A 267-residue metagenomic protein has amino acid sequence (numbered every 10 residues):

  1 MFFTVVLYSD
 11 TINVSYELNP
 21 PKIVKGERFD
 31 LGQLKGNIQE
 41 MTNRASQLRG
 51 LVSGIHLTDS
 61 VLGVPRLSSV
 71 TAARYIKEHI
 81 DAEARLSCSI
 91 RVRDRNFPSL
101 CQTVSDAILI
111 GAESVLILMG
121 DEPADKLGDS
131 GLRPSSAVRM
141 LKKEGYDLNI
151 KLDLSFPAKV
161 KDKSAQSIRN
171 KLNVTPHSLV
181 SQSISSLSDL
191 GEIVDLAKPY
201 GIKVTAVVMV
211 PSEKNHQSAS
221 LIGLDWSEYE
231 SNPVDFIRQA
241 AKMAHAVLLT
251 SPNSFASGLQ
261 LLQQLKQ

Functional and structural regions predicted by a protein language model:
F2-L57: Conserved N-terminal beta1-alpha1 strand-loop-helix module at the mouth
I12, I237-K266: C-terminal extensions of enzymes
I12-P20, S53-L57, A84-I90, V115-I117 (+4 more regions): Hydrophobic faces of well-ordered beta-strands that scaffold small-molecule active sites in alpha/beta enzyme cores
S15-Q39, L86-P98, I150-S164, S218-S231: Active-site mouth loops of central-metabolism enzymes
K35-T42, G63-I80: Glycine-rich, positively charged N-terminal anion/phosphate-binding segment
V64-Y75, R95-Q102, D121-L141, I184-G201 (+1 more regions): Active-site-adjacent beta->alpha loops and helix N-cap segments on the catalytic face of soluble alpha/beta enzymes
S114-Q182, S188, V194, K198-S220: Conserved anion-binding
G201-H245: Catalytic-face loop-and-helix region of soluble metabolic enzyme cores
